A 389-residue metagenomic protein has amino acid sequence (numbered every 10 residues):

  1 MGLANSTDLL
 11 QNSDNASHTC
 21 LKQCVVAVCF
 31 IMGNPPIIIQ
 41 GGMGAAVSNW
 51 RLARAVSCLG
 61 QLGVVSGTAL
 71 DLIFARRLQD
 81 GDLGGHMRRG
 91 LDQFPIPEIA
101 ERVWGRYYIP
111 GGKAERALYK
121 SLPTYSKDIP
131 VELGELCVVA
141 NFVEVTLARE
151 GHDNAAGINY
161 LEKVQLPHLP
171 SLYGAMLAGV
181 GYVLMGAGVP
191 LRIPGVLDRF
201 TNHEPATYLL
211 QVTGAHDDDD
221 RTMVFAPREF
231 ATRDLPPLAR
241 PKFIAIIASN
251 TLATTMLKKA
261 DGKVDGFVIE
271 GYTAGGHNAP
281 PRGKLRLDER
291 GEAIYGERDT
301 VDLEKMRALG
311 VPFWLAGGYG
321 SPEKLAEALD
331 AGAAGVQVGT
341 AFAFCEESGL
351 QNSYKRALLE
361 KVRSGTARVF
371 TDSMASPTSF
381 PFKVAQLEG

Functional and structural regions predicted by a protein language model:
Q11-D14, H18-C29: Short, positively charged and aromatic/hydrophobic N-terminal segments
V26-A308, E323: Active-site entrance/lid segments in N-terminal catalytic domains of soluble metabolic enzymes
V56, A328-L329: Hydrophobic residues within well-ordered alpha-helices
D71, M87-G90, V264, I269-P312 (+2 more regions): Conserved active-site-proximal phosphate/metal-binding subdomains
